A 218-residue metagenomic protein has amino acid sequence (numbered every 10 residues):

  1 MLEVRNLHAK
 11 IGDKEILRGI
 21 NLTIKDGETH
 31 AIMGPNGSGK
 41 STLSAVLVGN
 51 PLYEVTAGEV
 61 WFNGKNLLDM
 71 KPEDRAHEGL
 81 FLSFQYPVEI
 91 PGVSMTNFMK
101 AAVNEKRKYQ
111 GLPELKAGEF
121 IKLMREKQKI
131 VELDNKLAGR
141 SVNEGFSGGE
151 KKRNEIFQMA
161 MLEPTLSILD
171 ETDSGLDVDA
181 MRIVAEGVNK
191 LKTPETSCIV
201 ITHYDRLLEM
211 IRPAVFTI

Functional and structural regions predicted by a protein language model:
I24-D26: Conserved hydrophobic segment flanking the Walker A/P-loop of ABC-type ATPase nucleotide-binding domains
M33-P35: The feature captures the beta-strand-to-loop junction immediately N-terminal to the Walker
E59-R75, N143: ABC ATPase NBD Q-loop/coupling interface
Y86, G92-K108: Q-loop/switch helix immediately C-terminal to the Walker
M159-A160: ABC ATPase C-loop
E171-T172: Walker B catalytic motif
M181-P194: Helical segment within the ABC ATPase nucleotide-binding domain
